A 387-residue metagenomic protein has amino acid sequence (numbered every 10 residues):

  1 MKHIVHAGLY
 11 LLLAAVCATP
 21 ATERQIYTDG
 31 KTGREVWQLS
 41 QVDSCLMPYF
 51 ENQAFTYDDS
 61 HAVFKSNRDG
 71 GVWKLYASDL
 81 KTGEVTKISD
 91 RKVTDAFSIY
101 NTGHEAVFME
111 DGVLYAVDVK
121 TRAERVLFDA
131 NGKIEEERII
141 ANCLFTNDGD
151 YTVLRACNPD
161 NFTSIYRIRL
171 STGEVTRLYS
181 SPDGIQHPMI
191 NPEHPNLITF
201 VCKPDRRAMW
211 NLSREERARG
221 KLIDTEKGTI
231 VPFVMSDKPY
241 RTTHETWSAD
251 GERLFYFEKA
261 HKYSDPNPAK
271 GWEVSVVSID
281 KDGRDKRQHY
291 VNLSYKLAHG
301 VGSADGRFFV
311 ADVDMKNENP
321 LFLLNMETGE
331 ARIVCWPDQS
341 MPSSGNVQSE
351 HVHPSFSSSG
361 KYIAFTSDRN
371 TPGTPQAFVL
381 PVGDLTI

Functional and structural regions predicted by a protein language model:
T19-W37, S164: Blade/loop signatures of beta-propeller domains
D43-L46, D90-F97, A130-E136, S181-Q186 (+3 more regions): Short coil/turn segments at the loop-to-beta-strand junctions that recur within blades of beta-propeller repeat folds
N52-H61, F97-E105, M109, N142-Y151 (+4 more regions): Blade-terminus and WD-like Trp-Asp/Gly-His loop motifs, strongest in beta-propeller folds
N67-R68, D150, L154-N158, F200-R217 (+4 more regions): Short, conserved, GDST-rich strand-edge loop motifs in beta-rich repeat architectures
D90-H104, F108-S164, G173-I185: Asp-box/WD-like beta-propeller blade repeats and closely related beta-sheet repeat scaffolds
F257-Y263, G271-V277, D285-E330: Loop/turn-rich, solvent-exposed surfaces of beta-rich toroidal or solenoidal domains
R287-G300, E330-F356: Conserved blade-ending motifs and adjacent loop-strand segments that build the rim/top face of beta-propeller domains
E350-I387: Blade-level signature of beta-propeller repeat domains, shared across WD40, Kelch, NHL, RCC1 and BNR/Asp-box propellers
